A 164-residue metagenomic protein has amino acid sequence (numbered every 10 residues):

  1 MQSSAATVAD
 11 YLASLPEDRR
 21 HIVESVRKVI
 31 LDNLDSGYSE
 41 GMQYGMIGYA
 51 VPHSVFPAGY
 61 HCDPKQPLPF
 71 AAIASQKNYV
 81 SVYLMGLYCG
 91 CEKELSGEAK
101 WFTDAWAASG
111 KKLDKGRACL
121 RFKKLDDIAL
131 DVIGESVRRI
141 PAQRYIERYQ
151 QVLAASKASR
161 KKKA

Functional and structural regions predicted by a protein language model:
M1-A164: Charge-dense, helix-prone N-terminal extensions
